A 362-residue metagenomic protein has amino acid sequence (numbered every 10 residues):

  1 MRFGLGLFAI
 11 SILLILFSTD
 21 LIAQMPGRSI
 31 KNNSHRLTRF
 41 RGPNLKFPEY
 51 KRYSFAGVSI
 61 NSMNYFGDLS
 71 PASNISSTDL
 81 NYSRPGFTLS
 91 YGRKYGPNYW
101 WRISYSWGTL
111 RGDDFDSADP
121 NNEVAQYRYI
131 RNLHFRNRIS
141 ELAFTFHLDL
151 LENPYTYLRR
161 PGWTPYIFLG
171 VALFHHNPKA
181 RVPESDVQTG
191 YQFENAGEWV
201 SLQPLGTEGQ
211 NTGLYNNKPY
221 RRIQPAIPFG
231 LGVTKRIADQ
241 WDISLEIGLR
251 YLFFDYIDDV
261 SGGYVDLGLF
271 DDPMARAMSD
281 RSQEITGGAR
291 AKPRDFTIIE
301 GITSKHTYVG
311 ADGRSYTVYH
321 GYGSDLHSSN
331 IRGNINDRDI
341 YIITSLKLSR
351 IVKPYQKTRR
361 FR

Functional and structural regions predicted by a protein language model:
L21-F55, Y155-G162, A311, H327-I331 (+1 more regions): Outer-membrane beta-barrel biogenesis signature
G27-R28, H147, D337-R362: Outer-membrane beta-barrel "beta-signal"
P43-N44, A72-N81, Y127-F135, P154-Y155 (+2 more regions): Extracellular loop and loop/strand-boundary signature of outer-membrane beta-barrel proteins
P48-F55, S59-S90: Surface-exposed strand-loop-strand hairpins of Gram-negative outer-membrane beta-barrel proteins
R52, N81-P85, R138-L142, W163 (+2 more regions): Residues that define the transmembrane beta-barrel architecture of outer-membrane proteins
V58-I60, L89-R93, F144-L150, L169-L173 (+3 more regions): Residues on the lipid-exposed face of transmembrane beta-strands in outer-membrane beta-barrel proteins
Y65-F66, N98-W101, N153-Y155, Q240-I243 (+1 more regions): Repeated loop/turn-to-beta-strand initiation elements of outer-membrane beta-barrel proteins
Y99, Y105-N195: Gram-negative (and chloroplast) outer-membrane scaffold detector with strong preference for beta-barrel transmembrane
